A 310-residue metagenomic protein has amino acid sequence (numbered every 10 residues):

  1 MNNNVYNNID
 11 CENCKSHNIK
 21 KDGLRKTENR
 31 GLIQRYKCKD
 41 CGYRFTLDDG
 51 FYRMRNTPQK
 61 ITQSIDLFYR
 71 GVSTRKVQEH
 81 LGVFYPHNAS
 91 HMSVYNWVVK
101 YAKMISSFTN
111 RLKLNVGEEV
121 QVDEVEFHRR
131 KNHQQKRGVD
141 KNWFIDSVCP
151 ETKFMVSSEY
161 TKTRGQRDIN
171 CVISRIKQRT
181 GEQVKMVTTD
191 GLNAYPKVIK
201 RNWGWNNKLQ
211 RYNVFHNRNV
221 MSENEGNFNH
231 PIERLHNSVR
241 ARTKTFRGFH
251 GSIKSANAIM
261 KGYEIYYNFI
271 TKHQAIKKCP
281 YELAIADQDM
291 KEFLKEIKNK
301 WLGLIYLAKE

Functional and structural regions predicted by a protein language model:
C11-C14, C38: Short cysteine-rich clusters marking metal-coordination/redox-active sites
K15-R30: Short recognition patches in nucleic-acid-associated and regulatory proteins
K26, D123-I145, P150-T152: An active-site-proximal beta-strand-loop segment
Q34-E118, E126-Q134, T152: Short, positively charged, Gly/Tyr-enriched micro-motifs that form contact patches at catalytic or ligand/partner
M54-N56, K100, S158-G181: Active-site beta-loop-alpha junctions of metal-dependent nucleic acid enzymes, especially the RNase H-like/DDE
Q183-K197: Acidic/histidine-rich, metal-coordinating catalytic segments
M221, P231-S252: Active-site proximal helix-loop segment of RNase H-like, two-metal nucleases, encompassing DDE(D)
F246-F249, I253-E310: C-terminal domain-tail junction helix/linker
